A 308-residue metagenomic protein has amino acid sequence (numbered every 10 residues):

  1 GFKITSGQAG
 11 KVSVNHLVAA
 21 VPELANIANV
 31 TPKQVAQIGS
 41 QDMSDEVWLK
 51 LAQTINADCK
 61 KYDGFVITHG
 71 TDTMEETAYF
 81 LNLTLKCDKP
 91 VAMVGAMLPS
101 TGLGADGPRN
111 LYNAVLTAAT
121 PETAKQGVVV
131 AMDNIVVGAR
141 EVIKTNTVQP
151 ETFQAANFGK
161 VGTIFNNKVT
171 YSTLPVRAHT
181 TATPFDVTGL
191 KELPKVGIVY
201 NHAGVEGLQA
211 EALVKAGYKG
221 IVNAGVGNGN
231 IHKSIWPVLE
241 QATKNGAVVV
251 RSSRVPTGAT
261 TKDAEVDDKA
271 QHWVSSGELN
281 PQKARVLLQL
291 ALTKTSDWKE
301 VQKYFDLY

Functional and structural regions predicted by a protein language model:
G1-A57, P237: ATP/NTP phosphate-donor binding region
F2-K3, D72-A78, G107-L111, G207 (+1 more regions): Short glycine/serine/threonine-rich phosphate/pyrophosphate-binding segments that cradle anionic phosphate groups
K11-L24, G138-N223, N228, L307-Y308: Accessory alpha-helical/coil subdomains and C-terminal extensions that flank or cap enzyme catalytic cores
I67-H69, A92-G95, V129-D133, Y200 (+2 more regions): Short beta-strand segments
T68-K89, I231-E240: Short Gly/Thr/Asp-enriched flexible loops that form oxyanion-binding sites at enzyme active sites
G70-E75, I135-V137, G227-N230, P256-T257: Gly/Ser/Thr-rich loops at beta-strand to alpha-helix junctions that form or flank small-molecule/cofactor-binding
M93-N166: Internal gly/pro-rich beta-alpha loop/helix module that stabilizes soluble enzyme cofactors or their anionic handles
N228-Y308: C-terminal non-catalytic interaction/assembly regions of soluble proteins
